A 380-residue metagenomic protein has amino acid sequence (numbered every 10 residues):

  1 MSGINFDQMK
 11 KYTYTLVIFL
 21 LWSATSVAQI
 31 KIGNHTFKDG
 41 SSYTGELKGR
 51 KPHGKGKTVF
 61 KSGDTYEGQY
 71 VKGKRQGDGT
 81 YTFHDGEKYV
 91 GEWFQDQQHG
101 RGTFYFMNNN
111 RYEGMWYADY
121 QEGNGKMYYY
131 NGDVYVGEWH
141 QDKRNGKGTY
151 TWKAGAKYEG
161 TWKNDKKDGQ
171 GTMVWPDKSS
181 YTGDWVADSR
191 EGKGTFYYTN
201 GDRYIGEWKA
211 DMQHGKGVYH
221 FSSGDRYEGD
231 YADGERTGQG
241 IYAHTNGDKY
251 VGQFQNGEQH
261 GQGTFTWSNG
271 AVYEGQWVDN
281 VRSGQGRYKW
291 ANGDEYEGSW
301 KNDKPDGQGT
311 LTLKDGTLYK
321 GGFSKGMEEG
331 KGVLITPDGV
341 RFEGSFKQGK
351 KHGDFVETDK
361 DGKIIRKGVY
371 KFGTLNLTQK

Functional and structural regions predicted by a protein language model:
I4-Y14: Bacterial N-terminal signal peptides that target proteins for export
N5-D7, F19, K31-G33: Residues marking helix boundaries in flexible regions
T15-S23: Bacterial N-terminal signal peptides
A24-K380: Glycine/tyrosine- and acidic-biased, solvent-exposed loop/turn segments at the edges of beta-strands
